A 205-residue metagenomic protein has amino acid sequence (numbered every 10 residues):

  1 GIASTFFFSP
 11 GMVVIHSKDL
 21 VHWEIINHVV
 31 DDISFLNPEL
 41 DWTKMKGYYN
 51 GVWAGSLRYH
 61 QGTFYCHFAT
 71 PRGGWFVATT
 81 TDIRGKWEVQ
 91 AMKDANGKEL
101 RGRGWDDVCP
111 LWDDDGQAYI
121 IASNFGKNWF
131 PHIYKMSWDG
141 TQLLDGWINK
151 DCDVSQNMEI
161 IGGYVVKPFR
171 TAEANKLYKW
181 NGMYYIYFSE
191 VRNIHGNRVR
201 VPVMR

Functional and structural regions predicted by a protein language model:
G1-R205: Carbohydrate-active catalytic/glycan-binding domains of CAZyme proteins, especially the secreted or lumenal ectodomains
